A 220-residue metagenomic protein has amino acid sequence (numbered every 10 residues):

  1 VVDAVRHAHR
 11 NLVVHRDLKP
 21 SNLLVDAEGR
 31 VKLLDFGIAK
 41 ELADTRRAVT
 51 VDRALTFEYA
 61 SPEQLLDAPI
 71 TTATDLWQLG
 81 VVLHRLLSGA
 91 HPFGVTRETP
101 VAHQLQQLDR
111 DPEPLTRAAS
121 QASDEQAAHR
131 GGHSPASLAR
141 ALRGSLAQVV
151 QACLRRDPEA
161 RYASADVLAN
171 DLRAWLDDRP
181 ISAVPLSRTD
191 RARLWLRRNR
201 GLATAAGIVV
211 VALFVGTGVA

Functional and structural regions predicted by a protein language model:
V5-R6, R10, P20-L24, L34 (+1 more regions): C-terminal lobe helix-coil module of Hanks-type protein kinase domains
V14: Conserved catalytic-core element of eukaryotic-like protein kinases
D17: Conserved catalytic-loop position in the HRD/HxD motif
V25-G29: Activation-loop N-terminal segment of eukaryotic-like protein kinases
E41-A43, H91: Conserved protein kinase catalytic core
T45-A54: Regulatory activation segment
L194-A220: Alpha-helical transmembrane signal-anchor helices
